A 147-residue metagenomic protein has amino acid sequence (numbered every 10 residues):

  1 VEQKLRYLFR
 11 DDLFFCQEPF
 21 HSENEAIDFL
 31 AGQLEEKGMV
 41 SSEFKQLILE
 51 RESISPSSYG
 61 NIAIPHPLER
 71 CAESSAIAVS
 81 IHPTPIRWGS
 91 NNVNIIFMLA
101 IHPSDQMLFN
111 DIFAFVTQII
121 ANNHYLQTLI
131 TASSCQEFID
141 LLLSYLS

Functional and structural regions predicted by a protein language model:
V1-S147: Cytosolic covalent-transfer regions centered on His/Cys nucleophiles that carry phosphoryl or persulfide groups
